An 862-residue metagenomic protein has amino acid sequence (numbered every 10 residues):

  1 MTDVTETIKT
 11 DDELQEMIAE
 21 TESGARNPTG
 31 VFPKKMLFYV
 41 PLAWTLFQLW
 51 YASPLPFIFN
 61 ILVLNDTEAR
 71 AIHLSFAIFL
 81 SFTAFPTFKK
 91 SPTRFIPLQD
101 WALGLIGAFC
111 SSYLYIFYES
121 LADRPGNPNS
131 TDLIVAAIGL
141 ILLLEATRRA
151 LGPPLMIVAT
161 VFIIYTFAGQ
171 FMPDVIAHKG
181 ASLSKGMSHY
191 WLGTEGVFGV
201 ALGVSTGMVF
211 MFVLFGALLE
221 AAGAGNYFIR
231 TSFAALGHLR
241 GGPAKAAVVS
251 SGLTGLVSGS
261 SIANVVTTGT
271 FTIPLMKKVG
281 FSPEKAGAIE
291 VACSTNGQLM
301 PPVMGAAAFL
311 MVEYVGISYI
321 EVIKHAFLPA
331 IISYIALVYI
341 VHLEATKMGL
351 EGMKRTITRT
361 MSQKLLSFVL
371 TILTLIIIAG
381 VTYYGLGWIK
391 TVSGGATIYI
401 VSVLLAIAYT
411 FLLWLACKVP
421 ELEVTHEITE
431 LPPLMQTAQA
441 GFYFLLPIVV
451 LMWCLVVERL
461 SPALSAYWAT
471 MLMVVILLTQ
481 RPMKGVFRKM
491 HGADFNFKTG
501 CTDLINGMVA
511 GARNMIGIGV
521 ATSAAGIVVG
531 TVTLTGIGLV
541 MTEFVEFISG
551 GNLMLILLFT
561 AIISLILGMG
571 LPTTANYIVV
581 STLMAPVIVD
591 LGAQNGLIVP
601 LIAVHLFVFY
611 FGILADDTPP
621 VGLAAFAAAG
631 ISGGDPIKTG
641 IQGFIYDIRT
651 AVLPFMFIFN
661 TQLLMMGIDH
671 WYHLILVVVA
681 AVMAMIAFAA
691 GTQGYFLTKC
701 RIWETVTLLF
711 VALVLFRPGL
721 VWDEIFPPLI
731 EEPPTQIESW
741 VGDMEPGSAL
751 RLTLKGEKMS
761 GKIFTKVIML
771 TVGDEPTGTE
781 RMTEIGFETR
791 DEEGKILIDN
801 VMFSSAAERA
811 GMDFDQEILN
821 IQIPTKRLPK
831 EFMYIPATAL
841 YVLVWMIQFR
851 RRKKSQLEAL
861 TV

Functional and structural regions predicted by a protein language model:
M1-G126, L133-A137, A336, F716: Conserved, well-structured core domains of diverse proteins
T2-P33, F38-P41, K324-N514, F626-F716 (+3 more regions): Long, contiguous bundles of hydrophobic transmembrane helices that form the permeation core of multi-pass
L37-L42, E68-T83, Q99-A108, L133-L142 (+16 more regions): Hydrophobic mid-bilayer segments of alpha-helices in multi-pass membrane transport proteins, especially secondary
N129-I134, E195-M208, A235-A247, V279-K285 (+5 more regions): Membrane-interfacial loop-to-helix junctions in multi-pass transporters
E145, A150, T160-Y165, G169-V175 (+13 more regions): Core transmembrane alpha-helical segments of multi-pass membrane transporters/permeases
G207, R827-K854: Selective detector of the "anchor" transmembrane alpha-helix that sits immediately C-terminal
R230-G297, V303-L310, G316, T573-F611 (+1 more regions): Hydrophobic transmembrane alpha-helices that form the pore/transport pathway of multi-pass ion and small-solute
T777-P824: PDZ/PDZ-like domain segments forming the peptide/carboxylate-binding groove, activating on the N-terminal beta-strands
